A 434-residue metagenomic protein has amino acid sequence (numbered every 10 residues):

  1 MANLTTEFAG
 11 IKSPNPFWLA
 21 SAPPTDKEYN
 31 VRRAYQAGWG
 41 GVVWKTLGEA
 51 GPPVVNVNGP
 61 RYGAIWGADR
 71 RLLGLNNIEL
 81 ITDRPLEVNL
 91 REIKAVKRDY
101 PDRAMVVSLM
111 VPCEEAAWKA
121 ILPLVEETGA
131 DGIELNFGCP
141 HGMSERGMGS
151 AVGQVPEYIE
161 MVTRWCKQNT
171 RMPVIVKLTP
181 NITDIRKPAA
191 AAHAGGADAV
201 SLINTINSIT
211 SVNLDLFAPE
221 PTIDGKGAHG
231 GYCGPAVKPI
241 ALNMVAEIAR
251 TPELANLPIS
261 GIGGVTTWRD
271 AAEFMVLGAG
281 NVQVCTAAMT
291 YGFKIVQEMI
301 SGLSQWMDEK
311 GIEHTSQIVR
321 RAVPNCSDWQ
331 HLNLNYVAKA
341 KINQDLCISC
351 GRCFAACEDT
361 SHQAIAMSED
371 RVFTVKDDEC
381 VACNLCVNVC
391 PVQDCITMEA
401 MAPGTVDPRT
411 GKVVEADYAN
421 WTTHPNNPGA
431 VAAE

Functional and structural regions predicted by a protein language model:
M1-V106, M110-A120, M299: N-terminal capping/small domains of soluble enzymes
R32-A37, G41, R98, P112-S260 (+6 more regions): Alpha/beta enzyme core
K45, C285-T286: Short beta->alpha connector loops at strand-helix junctions that form conserved, small/polar/Pro-enriched
G51-G67, S211-H229, A287-I312, G411 (+1 more regions): C-terminal helical cap(s) of enzyme catalytic domains, especially alpha/beta-barrels
L254, V337, Q344, S349-C353 (+1 more regions): Cysteine-cluster motifs in flexible loop/terminal segments that predominantly coordinate metals
Q305-E313, Q317-L332, D345, T360-Q363 (+1 more regions): Flanking helices and flexible, charged tails adjoining ferredoxin-like Fe-S electron-transfer domains in multi-subunit
S368-V375, E379: Short linker/helix segments within small regulatory modules
